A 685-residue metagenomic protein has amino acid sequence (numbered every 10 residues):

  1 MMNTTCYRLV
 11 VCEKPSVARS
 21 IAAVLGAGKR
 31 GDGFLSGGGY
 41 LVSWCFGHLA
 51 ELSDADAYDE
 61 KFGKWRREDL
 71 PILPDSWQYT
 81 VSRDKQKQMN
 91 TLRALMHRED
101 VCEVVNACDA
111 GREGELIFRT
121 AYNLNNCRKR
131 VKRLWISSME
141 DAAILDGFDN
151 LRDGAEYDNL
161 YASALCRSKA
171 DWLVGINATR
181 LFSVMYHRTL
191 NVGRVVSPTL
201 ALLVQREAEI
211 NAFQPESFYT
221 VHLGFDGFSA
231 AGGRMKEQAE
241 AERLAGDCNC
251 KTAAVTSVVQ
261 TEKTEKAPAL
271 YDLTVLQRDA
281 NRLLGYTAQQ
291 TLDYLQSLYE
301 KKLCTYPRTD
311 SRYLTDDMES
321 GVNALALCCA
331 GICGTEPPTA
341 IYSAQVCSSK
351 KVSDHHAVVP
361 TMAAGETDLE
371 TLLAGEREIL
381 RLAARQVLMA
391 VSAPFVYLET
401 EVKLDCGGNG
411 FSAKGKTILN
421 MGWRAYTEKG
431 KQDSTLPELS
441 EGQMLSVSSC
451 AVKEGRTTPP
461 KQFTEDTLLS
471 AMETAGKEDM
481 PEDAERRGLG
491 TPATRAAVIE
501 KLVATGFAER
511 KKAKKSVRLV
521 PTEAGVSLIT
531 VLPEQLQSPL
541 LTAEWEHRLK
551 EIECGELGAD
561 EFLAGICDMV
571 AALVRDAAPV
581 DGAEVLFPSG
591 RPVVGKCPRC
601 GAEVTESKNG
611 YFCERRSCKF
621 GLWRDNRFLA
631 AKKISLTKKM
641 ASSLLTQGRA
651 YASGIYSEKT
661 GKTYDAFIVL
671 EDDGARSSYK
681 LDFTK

Functional and structural regions predicted by a protein language model:
M1-S168, W172, P459: Intrinsically disordered, low-complexity regulatory segments
T5-L9, G31, M96, L124 (+5 more regions): Basic, low-complexity terminal or inter-domain segments flanking catalytic cores
C6-L9, A107-A110, H187-T189, Q260-A269 (+3 more regions): Conserved short loop/turn motifs at secondary-structure junctions
P15-A22, G39-V42, F46, S82-R93 (+17 more regions): Amphipathic alpha-helical transducer elements in NTP-driven molecular machines
V101-V104, T120-R133, M185, R194 (+3 more regions): Feature marking long nucleic-acid-engaging regions of large polymerase/nuclease enzymes
A143-F225, Q260-T264: C-terminal or mid-to-C-terminal helical accessory/interaction module adjacent to the motor/catalytic core
A155, Q238-Y271, Q277: Metal- or metallocofactor-binding catalytic centers and their adjacent structured scaffolds across diverse enzyme
